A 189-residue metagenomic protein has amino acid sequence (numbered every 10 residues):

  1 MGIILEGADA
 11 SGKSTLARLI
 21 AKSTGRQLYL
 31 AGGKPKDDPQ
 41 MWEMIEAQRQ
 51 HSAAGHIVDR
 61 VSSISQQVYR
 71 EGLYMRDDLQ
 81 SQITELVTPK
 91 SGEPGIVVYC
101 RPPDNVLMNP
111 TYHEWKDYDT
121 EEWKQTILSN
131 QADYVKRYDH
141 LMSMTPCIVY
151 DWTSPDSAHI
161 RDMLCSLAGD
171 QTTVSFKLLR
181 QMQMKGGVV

Functional and structural regions predicted by a protein language model:
G2: Walker A (P-loop) ATP-phosphate-binding motif of ABC ATPase nucleotide-binding domains
L5: Hydrophobic anchor at the beta1->P-loop junction of P-loop NTPases
A8-S11, T15-I57, V61-R70: Conserved substrate/cofactor phosphate-moiety recognition/catalytic segment in nucleotide-dependent phosphotransferases
G12, I64-V68, N105-P110, S157-H159: Short catalytic/ligand-binding loop motif for oxyanion handling, primarily in non-cytosolic enzymes, centered on
R26-L28, I57, G95-Y99, C147-D151: Conserved beta-strand scaffold positions in the cores of enzyme catalytic domains, especially in NTP/NDP-utilizing
E71-L86: Substrate-gripping "pore-loop 1 plus following alpha2 helix"
V87-H140: A glycine- and Lys/Arg-enriched "phosphate-lid" helix/loop adjacent to the NTP-binding pocket of small-molecule kinases
K116, A132-V189: NTP-dependent small-molecule kinase module
